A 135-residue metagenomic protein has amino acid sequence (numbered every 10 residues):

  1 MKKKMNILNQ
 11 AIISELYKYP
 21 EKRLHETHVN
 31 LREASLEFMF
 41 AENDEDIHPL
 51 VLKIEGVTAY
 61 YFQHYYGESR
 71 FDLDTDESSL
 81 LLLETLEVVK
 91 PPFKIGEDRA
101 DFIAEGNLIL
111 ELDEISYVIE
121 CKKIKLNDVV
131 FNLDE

Functional and structural regions predicted by a protein language model:
M1-E135: Surface-exposed, interaction-prone regions used to assemble/regulate multi-protein complexes
